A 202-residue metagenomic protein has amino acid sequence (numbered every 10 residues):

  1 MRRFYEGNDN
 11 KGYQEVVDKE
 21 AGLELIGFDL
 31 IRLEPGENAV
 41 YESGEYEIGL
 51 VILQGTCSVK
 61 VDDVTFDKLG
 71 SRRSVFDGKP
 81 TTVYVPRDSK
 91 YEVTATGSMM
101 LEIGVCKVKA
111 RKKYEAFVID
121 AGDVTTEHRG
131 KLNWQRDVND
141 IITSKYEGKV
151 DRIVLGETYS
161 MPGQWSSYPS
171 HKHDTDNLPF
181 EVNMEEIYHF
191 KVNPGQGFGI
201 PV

Functional and structural regions predicted by a protein language model:
N8-V40, E47, W134-I187: A short glycine-rich, His/Asp/Glu-containing loop-to-beta-strand
V17, E34, E42, P86 (+1 more regions): A structural detector for beta-sheet-dominated domains
E20-L25, V40-Y41, I48, L69 (+2 more regions): Fe(II)/2-oxoglutarate oxygenase catalytic core
G36, S71-R73, V202: Short, structured beta-strand/loop micro-motifs enriched in basic residues and often containing a Trp
G44-L69, V85, P162-G163, D174-V202: Glycine- and acidic-residue-biased ligand/ion/polar-headgroup-sensing regions
R73-A116, Q196: Ligand-binding loop in jelly-roll beta-barrel domains
M99-P162: Surface-exposed beta-loop interaction hotspot
